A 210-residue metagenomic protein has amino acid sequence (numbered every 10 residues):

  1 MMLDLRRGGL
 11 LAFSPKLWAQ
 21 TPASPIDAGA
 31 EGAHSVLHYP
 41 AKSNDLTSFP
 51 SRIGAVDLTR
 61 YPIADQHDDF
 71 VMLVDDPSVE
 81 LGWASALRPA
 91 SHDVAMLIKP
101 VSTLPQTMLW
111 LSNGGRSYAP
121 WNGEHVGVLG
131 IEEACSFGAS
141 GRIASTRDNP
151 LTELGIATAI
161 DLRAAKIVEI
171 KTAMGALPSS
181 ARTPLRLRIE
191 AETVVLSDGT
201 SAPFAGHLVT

Functional and structural regions predicted by a protein language model:
M2-I160: A contiguous, surface-exposed recognition patch within enzymatic or periplasmic domains that forms
L3, T47-S48, T59-R60, V168 (+1 more regions): Polar/charged alpha-helical tracts
G127-L129, D161-I167, G199-G206: Short C-terminal domain-edge/linker segments immediately following a structured domain
C135-F137, M174-P178: Beta-strand elements of well-folded, non-transmembrane domains
T158-A176: Short Pro-Gly-centered flexible turn/kink motifs
L177-T210: Terminal connector regions
